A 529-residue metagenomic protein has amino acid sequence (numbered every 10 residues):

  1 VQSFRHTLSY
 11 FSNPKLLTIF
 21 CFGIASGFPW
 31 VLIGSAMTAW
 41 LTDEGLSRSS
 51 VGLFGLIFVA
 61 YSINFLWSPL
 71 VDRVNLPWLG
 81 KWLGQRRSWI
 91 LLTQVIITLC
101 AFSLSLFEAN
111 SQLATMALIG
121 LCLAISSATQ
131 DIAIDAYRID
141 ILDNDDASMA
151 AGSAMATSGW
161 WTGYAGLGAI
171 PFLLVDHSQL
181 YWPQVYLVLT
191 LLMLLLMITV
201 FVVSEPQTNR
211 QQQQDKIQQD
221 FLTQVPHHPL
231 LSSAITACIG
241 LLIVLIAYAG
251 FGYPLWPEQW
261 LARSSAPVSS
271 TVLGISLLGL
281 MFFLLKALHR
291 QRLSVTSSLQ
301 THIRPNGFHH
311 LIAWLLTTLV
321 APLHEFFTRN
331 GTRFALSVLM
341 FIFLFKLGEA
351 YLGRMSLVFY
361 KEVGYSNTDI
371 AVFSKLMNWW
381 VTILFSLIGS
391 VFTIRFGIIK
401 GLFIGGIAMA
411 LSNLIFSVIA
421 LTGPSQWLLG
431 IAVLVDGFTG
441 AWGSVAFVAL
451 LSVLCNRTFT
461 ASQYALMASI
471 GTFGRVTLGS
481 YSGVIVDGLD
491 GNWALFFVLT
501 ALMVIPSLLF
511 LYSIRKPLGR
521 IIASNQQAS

Functional and structural regions predicted by a protein language model:
V1-N13, S105-A117, I141-F341, N367 (+1 more regions): Intracellular loop-helix junctions on the cytosolic face of multi-pass helical membrane proteins
Q2-Y61, A247-Y253, L336-F341, F345-F359 (+1 more regions): Helix-loop boundary and gating motifs at the non-cytosolic
A60-W67, L273-F283, V372-R395, G405 (+1 more regions): Transmembrane alpha-helices of Major Facilitator/SLC transporters
N64-L83, V175, L384-G401, V486-D487: Helix-to-loop junctions at the C-terminal end of transmembrane segments in multipass secondary transporters
S88-N110, I407-P424: C-terminal ends and interior cores of transmembrane alpha-helices in multi-pass membrane transporters/permeases
A128-D143, W442-N456: Intracellular juxtamembrane helix-capping segments at the cytosolic ends of symmetry-related transmembrane helices
K400-F447: C-terminal transmembrane helical hairpin of 12-TM major facilitator-type secondary transporters
R457-G488: A late C-terminal transmembrane helix in Major Facilitator Superfamily
